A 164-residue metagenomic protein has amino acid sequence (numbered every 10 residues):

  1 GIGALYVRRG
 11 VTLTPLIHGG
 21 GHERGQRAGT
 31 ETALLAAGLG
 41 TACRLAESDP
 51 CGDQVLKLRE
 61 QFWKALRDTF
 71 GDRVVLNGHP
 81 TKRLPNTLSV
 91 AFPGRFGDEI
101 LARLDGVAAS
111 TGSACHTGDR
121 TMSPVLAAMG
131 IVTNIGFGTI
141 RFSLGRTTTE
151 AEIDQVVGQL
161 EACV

Functional and structural regions predicted by a protein language model:
G1-E23, A28-T41: Active-site PLP attachment segment
Q26, G78-H79, S110-S113, S143: Thr-Gly-centered strand-to-loop micro-motif
A28, T32-A36, C51-R59, G97 (+2 more regions): Generic structural signal for well-ordered, non-membrane alpha-helical segments in soluble metabolic enzymes
G40, W63-R67, E161: Structural signal for well-ordered, non-membrane alpha-helices
G40-S48: Short glycine/serine- and small hydrophobic-enriched flexible loop segments
E47-I100: Conserved PLP-dependent catalytic core of the aminotransferase class-I/II
K57, S123-V164: PLP-dependent enzyme catalytic core of the Aspartate aminotransferase-like
T87-R141: Conserved C-terminal alpha-helix-loop-beta "cap" of PLP-dependent enzymes that closes/shapes the active-site mouth
